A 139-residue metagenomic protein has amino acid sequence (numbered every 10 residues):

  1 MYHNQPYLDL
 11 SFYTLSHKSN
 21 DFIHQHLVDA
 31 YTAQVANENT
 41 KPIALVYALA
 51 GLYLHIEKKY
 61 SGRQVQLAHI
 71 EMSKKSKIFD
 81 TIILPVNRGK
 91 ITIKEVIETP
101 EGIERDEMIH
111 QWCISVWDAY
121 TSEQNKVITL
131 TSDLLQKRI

Functional and structural regions predicted by a protein language model:
M1-I139: Intrinsically disordered, low-complexity linkers and terminal regions that flank or interleave Cys/His-based
